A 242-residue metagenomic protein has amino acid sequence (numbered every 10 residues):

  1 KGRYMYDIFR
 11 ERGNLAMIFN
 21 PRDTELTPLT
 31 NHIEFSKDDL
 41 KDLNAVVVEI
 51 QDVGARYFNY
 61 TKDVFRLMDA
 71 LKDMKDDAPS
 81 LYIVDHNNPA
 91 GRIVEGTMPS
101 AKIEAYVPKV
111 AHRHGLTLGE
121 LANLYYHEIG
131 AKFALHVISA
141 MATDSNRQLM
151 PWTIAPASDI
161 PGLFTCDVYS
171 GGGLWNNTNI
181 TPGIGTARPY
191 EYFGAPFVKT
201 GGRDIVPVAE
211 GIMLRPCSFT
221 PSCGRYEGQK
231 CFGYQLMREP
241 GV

Functional and structural regions predicted by a protein language model:
K1-G13: N-terminal phosphate-binding or glycine-rich loops at protein starts, especially the Walker A/P-loop of NTPases
G13-N14, L71-S80: A short helix->loop->beta-strand "cap" motif at the edges of active sites that frequently abuts
A16-P21, I83-V84: Short internal beta-strands
E25-D39: Glycine-rich, highly charged phosphate/nucleotide-binding loops
V53-V64: Glycine/threonine-rich flexible loop motifs
Y82-I103: Glycine-rich, charge-decorated loop segments at or immediately adjacent to ligand/cofactor-binding or catalytic sites
K102-G172: Conserved anion/nucleotide-ligand pocket segment
C166-V242: Internal helical hairpin/lid segments
